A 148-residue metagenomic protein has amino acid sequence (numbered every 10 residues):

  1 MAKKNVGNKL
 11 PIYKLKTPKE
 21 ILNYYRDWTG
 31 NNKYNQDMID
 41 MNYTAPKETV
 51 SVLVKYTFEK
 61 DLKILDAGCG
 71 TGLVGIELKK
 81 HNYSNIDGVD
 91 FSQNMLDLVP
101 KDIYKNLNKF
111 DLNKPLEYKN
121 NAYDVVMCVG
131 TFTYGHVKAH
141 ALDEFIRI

Functional and structural regions predicted by a protein language model:
M1-N32: N-terminal, positively charged/glycine-rich alpha-helical extensions of SAM-dependent methyltransferases
N31-T44: Class I SAM-dependent methyltransferase Rossmann-like catalytic core, especially the SAM/SAH-binding loop
Y43-L62: Conserved alpha-helix/loop element of class I SAM-dependent methyltransferases that forms part of the SAM/SAH-binding
L62, K105, D124: Conserved acidic residues
L65-L116: Class I SAM-dependent methyltransferase SAM/SAH-binding core
N113, D124-A139: A short SAM/SAH-binding and catalytic strip from SAM-dependent methyltransferases
A139-I148: A short glycine-rich, Lys/Arg-flanked "PGG" loop and its adjoining helix->strand segment in the class I
